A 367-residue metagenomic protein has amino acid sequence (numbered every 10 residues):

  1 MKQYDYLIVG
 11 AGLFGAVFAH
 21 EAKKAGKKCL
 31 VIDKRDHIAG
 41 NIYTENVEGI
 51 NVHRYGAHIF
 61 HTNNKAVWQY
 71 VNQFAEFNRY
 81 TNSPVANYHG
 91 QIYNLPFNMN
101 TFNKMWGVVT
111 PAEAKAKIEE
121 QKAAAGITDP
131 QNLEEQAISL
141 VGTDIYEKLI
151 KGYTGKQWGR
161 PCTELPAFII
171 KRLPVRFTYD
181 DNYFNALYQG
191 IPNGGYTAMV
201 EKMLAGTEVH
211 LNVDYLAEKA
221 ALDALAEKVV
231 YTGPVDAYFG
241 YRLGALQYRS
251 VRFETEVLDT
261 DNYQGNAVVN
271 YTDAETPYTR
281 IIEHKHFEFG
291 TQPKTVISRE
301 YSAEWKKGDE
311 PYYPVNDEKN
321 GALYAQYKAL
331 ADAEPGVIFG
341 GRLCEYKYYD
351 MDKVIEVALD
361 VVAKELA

Functional and structural regions predicted by a protein language model:
Y4, G26, T207, L225-E227 (+1 more regions): Short, well-ordered alpha-helix to beta-strand connector turns
Y4-V31, V362, L366: N-terminal Rossmann-like FAD-binding beta1-loop-alpha1 element of flavoenzymes
L13-F14, D36-H37, N100, G155 (+5 more regions): Short, solvent-exposed loop/turn segments at secondary-structure junctions
H20-E48: Glycine-rich FAD pyrophosphate-binding loop
E48-A123: Dinucleotide-binding Rossmann-like beta1-alpha1 core, especially the glycine-rich loop that anchors the ADP
H89-Y93, M99-K228, T232, F239: Active-site/ligand-binding neighborhood in enzyme catalytic cores
Y215-L330: Mid-domain catalytic core of redox enzymes that form a hydrophobic substrate pocket/lid adjacent to a catalytic redox
E310-A367: C-terminal catalytic lobe of FAD-dependent flavoproteins
